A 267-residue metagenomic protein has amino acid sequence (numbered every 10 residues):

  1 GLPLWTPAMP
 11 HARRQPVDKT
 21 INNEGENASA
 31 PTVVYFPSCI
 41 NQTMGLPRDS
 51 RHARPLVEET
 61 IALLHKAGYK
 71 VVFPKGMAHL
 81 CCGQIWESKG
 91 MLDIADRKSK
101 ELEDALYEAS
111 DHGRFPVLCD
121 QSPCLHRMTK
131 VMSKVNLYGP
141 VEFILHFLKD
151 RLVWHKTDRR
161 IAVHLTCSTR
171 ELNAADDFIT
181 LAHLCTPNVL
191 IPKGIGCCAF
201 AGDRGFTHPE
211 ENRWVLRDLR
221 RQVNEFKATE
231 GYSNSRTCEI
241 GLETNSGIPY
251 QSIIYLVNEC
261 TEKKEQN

Functional and structural regions predicted by a protein language model:
G1-N267: Iron-sulfur cluster-binding electron-transfer modules in prokaryotic oxidoreductases
